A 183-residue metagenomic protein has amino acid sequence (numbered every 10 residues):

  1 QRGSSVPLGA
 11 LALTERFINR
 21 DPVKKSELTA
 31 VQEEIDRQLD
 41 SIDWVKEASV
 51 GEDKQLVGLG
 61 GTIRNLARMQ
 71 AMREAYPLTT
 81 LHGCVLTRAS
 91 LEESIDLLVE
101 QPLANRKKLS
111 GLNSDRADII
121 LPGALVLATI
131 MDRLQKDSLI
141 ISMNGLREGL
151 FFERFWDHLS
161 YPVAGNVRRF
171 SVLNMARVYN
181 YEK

Functional and structural regions predicted by a protein language model:
R2-K183: Helical "lid/coupling" subdomains associated with nucleotide-phosphate turnover
